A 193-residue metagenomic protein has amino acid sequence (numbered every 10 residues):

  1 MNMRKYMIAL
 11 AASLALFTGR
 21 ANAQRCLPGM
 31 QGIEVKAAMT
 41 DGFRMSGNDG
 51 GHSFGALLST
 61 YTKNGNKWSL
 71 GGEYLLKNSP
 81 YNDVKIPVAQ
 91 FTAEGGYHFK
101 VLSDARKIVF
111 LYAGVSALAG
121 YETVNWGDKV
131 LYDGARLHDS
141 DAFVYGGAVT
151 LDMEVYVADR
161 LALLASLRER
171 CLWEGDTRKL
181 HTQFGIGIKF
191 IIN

Functional and structural regions predicted by a protein language model:
M1-M30, N193: Cleavable N-terminal export/targeting peptides
N22-G71, K77, K189-N193: Short glycine/proline- and aromatic-enriched beta-strand/turn motifs that initiate or cap beta-hairpins
G29-Q31, N48-F54, K85-A93, V109 (+2 more regions): Residues that define the transmembrane beta-barrel architecture of outer-membrane proteins
D41-R44, S79-I86, D133-D139, C171-G175: Extracellular loop and loop/strand-boundary signature of outer-membrane beta-barrel proteins
L57-Y132, F190-N193: Gram-negative (and chloroplast) outer-membrane scaffold detector with strong preference for beta-barrel transmembrane
K77, D152-N193: Predominantly the C-terminal beta-signal and adjacent terminal strand-loop region of outer-membrane beta-barrel
W126-L167, F190: Extended low-complexity acidic/polar segments
